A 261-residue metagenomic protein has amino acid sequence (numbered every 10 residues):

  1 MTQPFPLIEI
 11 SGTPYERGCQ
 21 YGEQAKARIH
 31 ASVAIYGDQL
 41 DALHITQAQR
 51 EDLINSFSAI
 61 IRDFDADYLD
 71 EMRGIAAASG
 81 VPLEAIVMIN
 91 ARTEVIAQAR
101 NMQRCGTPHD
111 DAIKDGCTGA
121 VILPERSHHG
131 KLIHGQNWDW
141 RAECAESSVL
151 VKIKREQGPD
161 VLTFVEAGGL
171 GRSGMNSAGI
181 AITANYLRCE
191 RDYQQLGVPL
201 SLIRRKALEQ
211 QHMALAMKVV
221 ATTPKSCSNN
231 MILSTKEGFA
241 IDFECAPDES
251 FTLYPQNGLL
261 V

Functional and structural regions predicted by a protein language model:
M1-A214, F243-A246: N-terminal mature-domain region immediately after signal-peptide cleavage in secreted/organellar precursors
P124-R126, L233-E237: Short acidic, glycine-rich loop/turn motifs
E166-A167, S177, C227-N230, F251-L253: A general structural signal for short secondary-structure boundary/capping elements
M175-S177, P224-S228, T235-G238, C245-A246: Short gly/pro-enriched beta-turn/loop segments at secondary-structure junctions
M213, K218-L233: Internal, well-folded beta-alpha domain core
I241-V261: A cross-kingdom feature marking charged/low-complexity
